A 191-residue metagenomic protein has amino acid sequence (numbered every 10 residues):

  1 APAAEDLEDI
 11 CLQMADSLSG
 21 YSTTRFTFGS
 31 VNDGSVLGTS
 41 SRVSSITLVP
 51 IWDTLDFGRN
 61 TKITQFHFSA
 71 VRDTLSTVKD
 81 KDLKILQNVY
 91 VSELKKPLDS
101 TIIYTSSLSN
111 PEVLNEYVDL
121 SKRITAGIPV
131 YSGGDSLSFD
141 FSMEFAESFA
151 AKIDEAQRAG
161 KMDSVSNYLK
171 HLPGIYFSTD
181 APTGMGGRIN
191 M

Functional and structural regions predicted by a protein language model:
A1-M191: Secreted, disulfide-rich extracellular signaling modules
